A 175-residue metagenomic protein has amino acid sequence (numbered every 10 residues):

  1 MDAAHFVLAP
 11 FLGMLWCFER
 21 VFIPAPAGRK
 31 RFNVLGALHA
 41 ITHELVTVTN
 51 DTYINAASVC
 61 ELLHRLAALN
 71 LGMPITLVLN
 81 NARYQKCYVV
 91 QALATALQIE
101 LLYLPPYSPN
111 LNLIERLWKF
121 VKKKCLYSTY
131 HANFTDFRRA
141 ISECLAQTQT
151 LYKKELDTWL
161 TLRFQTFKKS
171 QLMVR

Functional and structural regions predicted by a protein language model:
M1-H64, L162-R175: Extended, low-complexity cationic-aromatic segments
A9, A57-L104: RNase H-like DDE/DDD metal-dependent nuclease/strand-transfer catalytic core used by mobile genetic elements
P10, T47, Y88-V89, F120: Short, function-defining helix-loop hinge/capping sites that tune catalysis or transport
L12-W16, V90-A94, R116-L117: Short, glycine/charged-enriched secondary-structure capping and boundary segments
V21-A27, L97-L113, Y130: RNase H-like polynucleotidyl transferase catalytic core
R29, I54-E61, V89, R116 (+3 more regions): Generic recognition of short, well-ordered alpha-helical interface segments
L79-N81, Y88, L102-K124, T135-F137: RNase H-like two-metal-ion nuclease catalytic core shared by retroviral integrases and related mobile-element nucleases
E115-R175: C-terminal anion-handling pockets and recognition modules
